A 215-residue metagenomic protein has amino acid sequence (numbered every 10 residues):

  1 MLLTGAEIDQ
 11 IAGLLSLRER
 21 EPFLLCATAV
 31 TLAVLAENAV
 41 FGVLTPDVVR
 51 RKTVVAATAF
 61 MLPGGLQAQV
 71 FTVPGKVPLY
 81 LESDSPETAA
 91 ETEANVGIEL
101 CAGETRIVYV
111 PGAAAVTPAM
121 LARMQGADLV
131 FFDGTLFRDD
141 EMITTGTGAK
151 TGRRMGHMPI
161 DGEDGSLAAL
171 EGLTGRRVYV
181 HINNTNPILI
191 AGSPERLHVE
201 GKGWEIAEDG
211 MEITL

Functional and structural regions predicted by a protein language model:
M1-A27: Active-site metal-binding motif and surrounding structural segment of the metallo-beta-lactamase
L3, Q69, F132: Redox-cofactor binding/interface segments in oxidoreductases and associated redox assembly factors
E19-P22, F41-A59: A short alpha->loop->secondary-structure connector
F23-L32, F131-D133, V180: Short internal beta-strands
V48-R51, A68, W204: Generic structural signal for residues in well-ordered beta-strands
T53-R123, D209-L215: Core dinuclear metal-dependent hydrolase active-site scaffold
E93-N95, G103-R106, A114-G210: Cap/insert and terminal regions of metallo-dependent hydrolase folds
